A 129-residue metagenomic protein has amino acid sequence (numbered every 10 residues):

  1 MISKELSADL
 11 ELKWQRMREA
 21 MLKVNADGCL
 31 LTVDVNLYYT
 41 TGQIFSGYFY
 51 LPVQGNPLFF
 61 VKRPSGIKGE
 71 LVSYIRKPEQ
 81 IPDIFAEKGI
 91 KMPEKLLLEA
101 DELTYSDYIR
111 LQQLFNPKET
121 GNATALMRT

Functional and structural regions predicted by a protein language model:
M1-L58, I90-P93, T124-T129: Terminal domain-start leader segments
L6, Y38, E70-Y74, A100: Short secondary-structure transition/capping motifs
D9-Q15, I81-T129: Flexible, acidic/His-enriched mid-domain "rim/lid" segments that flank
T32-D34, V61-R63, L98-L103: Structural motif
Y38-T41, L58-F60, G66-G69, Y105-S106: Short active-site-adjacent helix-start/loop capping segments
V53, R63, I75-R76, A100 (+1 more regions): Residues at the C-termini of beta-strands that transition into short coil/loop
F60-E87: Compact, glycine/acidic-enriched structural inserts
